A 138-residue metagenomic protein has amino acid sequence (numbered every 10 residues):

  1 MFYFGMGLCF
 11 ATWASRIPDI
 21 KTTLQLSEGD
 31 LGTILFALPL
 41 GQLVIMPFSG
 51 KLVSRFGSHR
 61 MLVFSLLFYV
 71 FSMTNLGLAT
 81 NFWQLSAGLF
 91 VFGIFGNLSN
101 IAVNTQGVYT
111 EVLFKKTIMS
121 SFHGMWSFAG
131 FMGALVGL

Functional and structural regions predicted by a protein language model:
M1-P18, T22, F90-V91: Pair of pore-lining "gating" transmembrane helices in MFS-fold secondary transporters
A11, L38-P47, G130-F131: Residue-level signature of mid-helix packing/kink "hotspots" within the transmembrane helices of 12-pass Major
I17, L26-L35, M119: Juxtamembrane helix-start elements in MFS-like secondary transporters
Q25, G57, L78-W83: Helix-breaking motifs and short loop linkers at transmembrane-helix boundaries and internal kinks in secondary membrane
H59-L62: Primarily marks hydrophobic transmembrane alpha-helices of the MFS/SLC 12-helix fold
L67-T80: C-terminal ends and interior cores of transmembrane alpha-helices in multi-pass membrane transporters/permeases
S72, W83-F92: Paired small-residue
L98-L113: Intracellular juxtamembrane helix-capping segments at the cytosolic ends of symmetry-related transmembrane helices
